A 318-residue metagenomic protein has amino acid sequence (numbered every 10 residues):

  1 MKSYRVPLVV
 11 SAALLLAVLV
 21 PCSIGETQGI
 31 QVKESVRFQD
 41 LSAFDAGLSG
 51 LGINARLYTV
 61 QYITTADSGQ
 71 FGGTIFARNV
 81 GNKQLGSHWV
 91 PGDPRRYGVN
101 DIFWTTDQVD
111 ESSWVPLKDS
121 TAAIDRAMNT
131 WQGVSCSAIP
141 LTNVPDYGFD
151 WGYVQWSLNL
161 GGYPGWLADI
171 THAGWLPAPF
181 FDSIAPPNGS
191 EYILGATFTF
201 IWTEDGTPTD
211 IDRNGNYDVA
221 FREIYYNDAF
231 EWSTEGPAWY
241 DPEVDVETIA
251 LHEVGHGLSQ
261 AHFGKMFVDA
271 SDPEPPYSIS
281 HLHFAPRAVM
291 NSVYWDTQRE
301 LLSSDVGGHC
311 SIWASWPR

Functional and structural regions predicted by a protein language model:
M1-S11: Bacterial N-terminal signal peptides that target proteins for export
V10-P21: Bacterial N-terminal signal peptides
C22, E253, D305-G308: Ca2+-coordinating acidic residues in Ca2+-binding motifs
C22-P116, S190-Y217, D269, P273-H281: Disordered inhibitory propeptide/activation segment of secreted metzincin zinc metalloprotease zymogens, centered on
Q28, A220-T234, V244, A261-R318: Metalloprotease/metallohydrolase-associated module, dominated by Zn2+-dependent proteases
E111-K118, S233-P237, T297-R299: A generic structural signal for short coil/turn motifs at secondary-structure boundaries
S120-L251, G257-Y277: Metzincin-family zinc-dependent endopeptidase catalytic domain
